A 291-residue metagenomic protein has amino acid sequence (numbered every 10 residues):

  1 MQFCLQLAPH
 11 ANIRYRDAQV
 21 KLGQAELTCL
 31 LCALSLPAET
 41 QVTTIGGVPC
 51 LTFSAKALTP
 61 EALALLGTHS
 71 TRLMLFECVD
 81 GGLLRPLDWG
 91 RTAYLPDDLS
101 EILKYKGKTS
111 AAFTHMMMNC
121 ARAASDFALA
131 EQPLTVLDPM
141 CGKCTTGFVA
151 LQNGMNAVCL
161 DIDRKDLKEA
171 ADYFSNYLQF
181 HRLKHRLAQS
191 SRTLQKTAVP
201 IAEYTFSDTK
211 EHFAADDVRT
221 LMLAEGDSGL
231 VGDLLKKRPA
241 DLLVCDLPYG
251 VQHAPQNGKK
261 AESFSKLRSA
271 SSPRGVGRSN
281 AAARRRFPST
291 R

Functional and structural regions predicted by a protein language model:
M1-C29, A57-E61, H69, C78-L137 (+1 more regions): Class I S-adenosyl-L-methionine-dependent methyltransferase catalytic core
A33-P37: Short secondary-structure junctions
T40-G46: Short beta-strand
G47-A57: A generic structural motif
